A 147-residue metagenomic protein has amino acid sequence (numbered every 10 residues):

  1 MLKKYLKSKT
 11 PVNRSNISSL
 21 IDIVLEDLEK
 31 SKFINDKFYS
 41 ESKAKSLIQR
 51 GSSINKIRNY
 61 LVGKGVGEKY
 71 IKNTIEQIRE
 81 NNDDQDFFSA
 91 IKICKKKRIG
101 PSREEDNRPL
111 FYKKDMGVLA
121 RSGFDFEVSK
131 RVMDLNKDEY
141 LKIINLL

Functional and structural regions predicted by a protein language model:
M1-L147: An alpha-helical, amphipathic repeat domain used for nucleic-acid recognition, typified by the mTERF helical solenoid
